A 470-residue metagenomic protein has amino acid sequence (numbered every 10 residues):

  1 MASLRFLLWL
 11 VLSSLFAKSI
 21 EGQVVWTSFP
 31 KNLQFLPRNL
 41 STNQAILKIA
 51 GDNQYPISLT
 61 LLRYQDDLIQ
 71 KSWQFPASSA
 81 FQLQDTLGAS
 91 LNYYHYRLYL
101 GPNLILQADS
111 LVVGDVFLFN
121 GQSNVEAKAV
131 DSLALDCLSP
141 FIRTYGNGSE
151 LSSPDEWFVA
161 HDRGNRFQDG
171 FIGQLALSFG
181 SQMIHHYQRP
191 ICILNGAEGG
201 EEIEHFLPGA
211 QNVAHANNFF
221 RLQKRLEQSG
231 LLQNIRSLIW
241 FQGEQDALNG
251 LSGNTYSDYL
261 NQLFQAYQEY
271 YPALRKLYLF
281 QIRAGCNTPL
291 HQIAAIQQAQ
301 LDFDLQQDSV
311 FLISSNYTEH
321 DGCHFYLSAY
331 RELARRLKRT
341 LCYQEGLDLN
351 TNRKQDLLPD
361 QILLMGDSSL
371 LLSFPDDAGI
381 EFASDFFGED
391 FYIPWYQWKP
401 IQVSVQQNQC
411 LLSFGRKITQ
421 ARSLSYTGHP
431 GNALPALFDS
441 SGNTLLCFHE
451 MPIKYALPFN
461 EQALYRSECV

Functional and structural regions predicted by a protein language model:
M1-V24: Bacterial Sec-dependent N-terminal signal peptides
Q23-V470: Cell-envelope and extracellular/periplasmic
